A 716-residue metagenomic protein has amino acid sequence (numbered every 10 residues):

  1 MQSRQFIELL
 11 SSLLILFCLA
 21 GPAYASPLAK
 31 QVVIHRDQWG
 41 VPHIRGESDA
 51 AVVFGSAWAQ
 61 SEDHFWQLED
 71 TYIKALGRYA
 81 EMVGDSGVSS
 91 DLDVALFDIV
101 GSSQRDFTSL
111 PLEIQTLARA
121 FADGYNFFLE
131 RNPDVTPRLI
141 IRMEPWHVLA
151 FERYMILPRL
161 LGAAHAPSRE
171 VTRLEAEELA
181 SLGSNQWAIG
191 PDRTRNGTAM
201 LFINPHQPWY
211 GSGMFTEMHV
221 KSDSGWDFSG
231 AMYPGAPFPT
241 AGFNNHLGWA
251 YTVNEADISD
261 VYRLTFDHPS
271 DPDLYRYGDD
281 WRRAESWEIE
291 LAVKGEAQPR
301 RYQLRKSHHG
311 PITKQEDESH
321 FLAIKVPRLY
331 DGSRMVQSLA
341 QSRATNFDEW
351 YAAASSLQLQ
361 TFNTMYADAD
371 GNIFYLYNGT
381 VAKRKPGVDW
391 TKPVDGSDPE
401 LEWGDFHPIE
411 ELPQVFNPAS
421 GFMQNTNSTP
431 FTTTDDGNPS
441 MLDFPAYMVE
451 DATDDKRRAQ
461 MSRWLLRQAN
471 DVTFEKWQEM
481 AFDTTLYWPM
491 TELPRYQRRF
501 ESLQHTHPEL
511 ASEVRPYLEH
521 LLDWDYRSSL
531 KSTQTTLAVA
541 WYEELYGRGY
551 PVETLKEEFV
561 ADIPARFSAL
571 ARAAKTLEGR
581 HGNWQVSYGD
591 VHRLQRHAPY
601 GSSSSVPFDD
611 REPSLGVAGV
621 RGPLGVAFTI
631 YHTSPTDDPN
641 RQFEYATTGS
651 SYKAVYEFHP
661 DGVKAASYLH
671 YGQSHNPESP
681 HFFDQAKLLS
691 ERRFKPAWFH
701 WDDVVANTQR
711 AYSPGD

Functional and structural regions predicted by a protein language model:
M1-Q5: N-terminal secretory signal peptides that target proteins for export/translocation
E8-A20: Bacterial N-terminal signal peptides
G21-A25: Sec/Tat signal peptide C-region and signal peptidase I cleavage site
S26-R498, S502, H507-D716: C-terminal/peripheral segments of proteins
